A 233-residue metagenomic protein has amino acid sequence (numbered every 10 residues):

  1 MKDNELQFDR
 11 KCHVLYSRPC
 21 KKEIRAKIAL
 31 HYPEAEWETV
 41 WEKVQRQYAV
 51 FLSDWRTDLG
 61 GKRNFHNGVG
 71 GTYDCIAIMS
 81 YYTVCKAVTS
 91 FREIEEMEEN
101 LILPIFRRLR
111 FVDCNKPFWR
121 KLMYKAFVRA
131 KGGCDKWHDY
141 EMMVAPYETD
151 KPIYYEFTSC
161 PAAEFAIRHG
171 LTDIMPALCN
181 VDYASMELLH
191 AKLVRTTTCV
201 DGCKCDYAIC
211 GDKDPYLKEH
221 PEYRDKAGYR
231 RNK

Functional and structural regions predicted by a protein language model:
M1-C85: N-terminal, charged low-complexity regulatory/assembly segments
F65-N67, A166-H169, R224: A short, structure-level motif marking secondary-structure boundaries and short turns
Y73-R168: Amphipathic interaction/junction segments at domain boundaries or subunit interfaces
E141-D201: Short, hydrophobic/π-rich interface segment
A162-E164, D212-E219: Short, charged/polar, Gly/Pro-enriched secondary-structure boundary elements
A184, E222-K233: Short, cationic low-complexity segments
T196, G202-D212: C-terminal edge-of-domain segments
D206-A208, E219, D225: N-terminal functional module detector in eukaryotic proteins
